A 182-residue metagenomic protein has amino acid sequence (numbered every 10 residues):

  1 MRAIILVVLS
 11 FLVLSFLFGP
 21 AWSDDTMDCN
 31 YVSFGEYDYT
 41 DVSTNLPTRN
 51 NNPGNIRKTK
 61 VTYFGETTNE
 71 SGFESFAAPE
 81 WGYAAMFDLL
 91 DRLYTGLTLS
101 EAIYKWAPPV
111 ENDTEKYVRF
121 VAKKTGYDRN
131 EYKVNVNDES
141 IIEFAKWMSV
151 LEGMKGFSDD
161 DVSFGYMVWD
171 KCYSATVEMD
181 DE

Functional and structural regions predicted by a protein language model:
M1-I4: Positively charged n-region of N-terminal signal peptides that target proteins for export
V8-F16: Bacterial N-terminal signal peptides
G19-E182: Cell-wall polysaccharide-cleaving catalytic domain and substrate-binding groove, primarily in peptidoglycan/chitin
